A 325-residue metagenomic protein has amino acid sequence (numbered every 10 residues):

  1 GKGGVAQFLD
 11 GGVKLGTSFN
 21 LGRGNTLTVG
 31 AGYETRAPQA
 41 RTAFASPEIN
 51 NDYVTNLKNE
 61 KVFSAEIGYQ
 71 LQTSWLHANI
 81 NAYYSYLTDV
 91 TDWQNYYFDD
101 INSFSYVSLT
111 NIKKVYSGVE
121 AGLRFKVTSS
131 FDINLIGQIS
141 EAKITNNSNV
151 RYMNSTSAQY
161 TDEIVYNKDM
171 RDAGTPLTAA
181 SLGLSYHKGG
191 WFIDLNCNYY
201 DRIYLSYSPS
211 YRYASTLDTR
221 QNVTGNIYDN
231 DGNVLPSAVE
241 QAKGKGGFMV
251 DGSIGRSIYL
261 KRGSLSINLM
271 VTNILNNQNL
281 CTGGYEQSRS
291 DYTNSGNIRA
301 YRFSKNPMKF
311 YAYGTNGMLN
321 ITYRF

Functional and structural regions predicted by a protein language model:
G1, L27-Y33, Y69, I80-Y84 (+5 more regions): Transmembrane beta-barrel strands of outer-membrane/channel proteins
G1-G4, R41-Y53, Q94-V107, N146-D169 (+2 more regions): Solvent-exposed loop segments that connect transmembrane elements
V5, F19-A65, H77, Y84-T110 (+4 more regions): Surface-exposed extracellular loop regions of Gram-negative outer-membrane beta-barrel proteins, predominantly
Q7-G11, K61-A65, Q72-S74, K113-S117 (+3 more regions): Residues that define the transmembrane beta-barrel architecture of outer-membrane proteins
L15-F19, I67-L71, V119-F125, L135 (+5 more regions): Residues on the lipid-exposed face of transmembrane beta-strands in outer-membrane beta-barrel proteins
G24-L27, W75-A78, S130-I133, G190-D194 (+1 more regions): Repeated loop/turn-to-beta-strand initiation elements of outer-membrane beta-barrel proteins
Y84-Y86, S105-Y211, T322-R324: Gram-negative outer-membrane beta-barrel transporters
I133, N198-R220, I227, K245 (+1 more regions): C-terminal beta-signal and adjacent terminal beta-strands/loops of Gram-negative outer-membrane beta-barrel proteins
